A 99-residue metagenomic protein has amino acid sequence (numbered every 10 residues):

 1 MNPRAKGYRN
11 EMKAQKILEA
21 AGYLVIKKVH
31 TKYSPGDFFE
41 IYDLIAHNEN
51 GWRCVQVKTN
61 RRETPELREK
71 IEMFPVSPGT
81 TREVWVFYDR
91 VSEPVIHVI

Functional and structural regions predicted by a protein language model:
M1-I99: Catalytic phosphate/metal-binding cores of nucleic-acid and nucleotide-processing enzymes, i.e., regions that mediate
